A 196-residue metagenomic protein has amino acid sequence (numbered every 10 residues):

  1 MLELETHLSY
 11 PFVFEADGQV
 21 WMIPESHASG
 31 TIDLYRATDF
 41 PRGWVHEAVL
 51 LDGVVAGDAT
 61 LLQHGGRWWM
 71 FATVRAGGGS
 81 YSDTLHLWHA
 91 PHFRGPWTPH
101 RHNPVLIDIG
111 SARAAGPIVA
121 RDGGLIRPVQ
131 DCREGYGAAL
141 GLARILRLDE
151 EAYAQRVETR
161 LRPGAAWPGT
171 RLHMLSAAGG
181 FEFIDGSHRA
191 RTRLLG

Functional and structural regions predicted by a protein language model:
M1-G196: Carbohydrate-active catalytic/glycan-binding domains of CAZyme proteins, especially the secreted or lumenal ectodomains
